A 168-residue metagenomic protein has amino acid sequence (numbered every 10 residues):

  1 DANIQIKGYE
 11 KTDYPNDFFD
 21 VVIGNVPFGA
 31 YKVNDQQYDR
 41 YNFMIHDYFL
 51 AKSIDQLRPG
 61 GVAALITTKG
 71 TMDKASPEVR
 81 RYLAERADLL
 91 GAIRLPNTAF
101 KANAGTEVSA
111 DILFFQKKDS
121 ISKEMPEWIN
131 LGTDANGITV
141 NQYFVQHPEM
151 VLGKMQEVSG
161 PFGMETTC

Functional and structural regions predicted by a protein language model:
D1-A2: Short, conserved SAM-binding/catalytic segment of Class I S-adenosyl-L-methionine-dependent methyltransferases
Q5-Y9, I93-R94: Short loop/edge segments at beta-strand edges and connector loops that shape dinucleotide/nucleotide cofactor-binding
K7-Q37, D47, K52-G70: Conserved proline-anchored active-site loop of SAM-dependent methyltransferases that bridges a beta-strand
E10-Y14, T98-A102, G160-P161: A short acidic, often aromatic-flanked loop/helix-cap motif at beta-alpha or helix-coil junctions that lines enzyme
P27, N97, K118: Flexible loop residues that form catalytic and substrate-binding hotspots at small-molecule/glycan-binding clefts
G29-V33, D73-A75, K101-A104, I121-M125: Switch/connector loops and helix/strand junctions flanking conserved nucleotide-binding motifs in nucleotide-processing
N42-K101, V108-F115: Conserved Class I SAM-dependent methyltransferase catalytic core
A102-C168: Flexible, glycine-/basic-rich loop-and-beta segments that form/coincide with the SAM-dependent methyltransferase
